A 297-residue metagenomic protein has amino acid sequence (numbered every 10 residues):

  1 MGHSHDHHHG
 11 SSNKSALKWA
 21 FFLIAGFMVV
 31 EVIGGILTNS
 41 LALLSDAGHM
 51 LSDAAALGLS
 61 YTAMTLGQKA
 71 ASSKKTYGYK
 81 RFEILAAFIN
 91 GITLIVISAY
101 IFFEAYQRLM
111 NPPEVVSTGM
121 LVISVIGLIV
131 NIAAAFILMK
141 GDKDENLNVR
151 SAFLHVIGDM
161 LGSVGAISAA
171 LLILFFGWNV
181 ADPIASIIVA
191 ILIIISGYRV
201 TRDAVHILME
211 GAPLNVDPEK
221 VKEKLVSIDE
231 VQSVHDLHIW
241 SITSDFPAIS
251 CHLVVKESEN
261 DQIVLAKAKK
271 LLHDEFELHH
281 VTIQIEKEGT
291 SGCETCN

Functional and structural regions predicted by a protein language model:
G2-S15, W19, G48, L59-N297: Alpha-helical transmembrane segments and adjacent TM-loop junctions that form the membrane-embedded core of multi-pass
A20-V30: The first (N-terminal) embedded transmembrane alpha-helix
M28-V29, A54, I167: Small-residue-rich packing faces within the transmembrane alpha-helices of Major Facilitator Superfamily
V29-V32, N90: Seven-transmembrane alpha-helical bundle of rhodopsin/class A GPCRs
E31-G34, A134-A135: Membrane-embedded alpha-helices of multi-pass membrane proteins, especially ion channels and transporters
I33-L44: Short, hydrophobic transmembrane alpha-helix segments
A42-D53, A152: Glycine/serine-rich anion-binding loops at beta->alpha junctions that coordinate negatively charged ligand groups
